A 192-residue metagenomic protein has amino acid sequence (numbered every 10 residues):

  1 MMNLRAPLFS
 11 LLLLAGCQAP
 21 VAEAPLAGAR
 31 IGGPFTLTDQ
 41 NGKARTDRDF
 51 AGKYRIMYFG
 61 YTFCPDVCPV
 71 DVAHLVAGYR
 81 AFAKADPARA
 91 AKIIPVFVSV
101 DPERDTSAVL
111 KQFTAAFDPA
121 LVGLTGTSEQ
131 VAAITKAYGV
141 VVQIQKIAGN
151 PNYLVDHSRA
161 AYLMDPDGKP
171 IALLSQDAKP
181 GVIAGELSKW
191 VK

Functional and structural regions predicted by a protein language model:
M1-L8: Bacterial N-terminal signal peptides that target proteins for export
L14-G16: C-terminal motif of bacterial Sec signal peptides marking the signal peptidase cleavage site
Q18-P20: Bacterial signal peptide processing site
D47-D71, L75: Short active-site neighborhood of thiol/selenol oxidoreductases, capturing the structured segment around
K53-Y54, V72-F97: Conserved helix-turn-beta segment immediately C-terminal to the redox Cys motif in thioredoxin-like folds
R89-R104, A120-E129: Thiol-based oxidoreductase modules, predominantly thioredoxin-like and allied folds used for disulfide exchange
K111-S158: Short, internal strand/loop/helix patches that form the active-site neighborhood or redox-interaction surface
A148-K192: Thiol-/selenol-based redox modules, centered on thioredoxin-like and closely related oxidoreductase domains
